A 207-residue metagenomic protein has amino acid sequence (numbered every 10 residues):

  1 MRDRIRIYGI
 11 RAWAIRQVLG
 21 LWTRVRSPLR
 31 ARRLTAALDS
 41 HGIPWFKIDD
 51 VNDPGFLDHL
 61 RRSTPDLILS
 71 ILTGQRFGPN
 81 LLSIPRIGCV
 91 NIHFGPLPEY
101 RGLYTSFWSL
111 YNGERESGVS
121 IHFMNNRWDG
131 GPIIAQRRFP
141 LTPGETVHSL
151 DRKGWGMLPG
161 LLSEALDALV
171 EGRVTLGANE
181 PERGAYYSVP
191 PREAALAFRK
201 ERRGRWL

Functional and structural regions predicted by a protein language model:
M1-L207: One-carbon transfer enzymes
